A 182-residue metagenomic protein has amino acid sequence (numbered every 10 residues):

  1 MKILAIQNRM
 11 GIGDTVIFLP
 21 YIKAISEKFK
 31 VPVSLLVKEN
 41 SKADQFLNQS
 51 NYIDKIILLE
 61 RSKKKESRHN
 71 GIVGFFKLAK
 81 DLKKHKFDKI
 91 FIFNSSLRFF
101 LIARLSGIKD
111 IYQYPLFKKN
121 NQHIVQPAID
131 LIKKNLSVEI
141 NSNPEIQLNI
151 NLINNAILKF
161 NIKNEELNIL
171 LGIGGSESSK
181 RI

Functional and structural regions predicted by a protein language model:
M1-I182: Catalytic machinery of carbohydrate-active enzymes, primarily nucleotide-sugar-dependent glycosyltransferases
